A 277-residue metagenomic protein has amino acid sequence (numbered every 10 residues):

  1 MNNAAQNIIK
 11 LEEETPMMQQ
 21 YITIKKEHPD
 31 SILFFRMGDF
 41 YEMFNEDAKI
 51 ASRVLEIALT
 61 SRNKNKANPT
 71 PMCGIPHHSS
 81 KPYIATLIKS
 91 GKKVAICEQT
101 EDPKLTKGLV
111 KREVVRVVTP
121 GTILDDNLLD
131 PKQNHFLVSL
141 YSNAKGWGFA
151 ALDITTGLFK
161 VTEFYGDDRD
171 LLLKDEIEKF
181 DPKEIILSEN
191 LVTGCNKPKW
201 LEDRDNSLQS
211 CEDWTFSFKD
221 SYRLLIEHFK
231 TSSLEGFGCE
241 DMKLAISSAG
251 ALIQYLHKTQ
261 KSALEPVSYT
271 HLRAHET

Functional and structural regions predicted by a protein language model:
N2-R273: Charged catalytic and DNA/RNA-contacting regions of genome-maintenance and nucleic-acid-processing enzymes
